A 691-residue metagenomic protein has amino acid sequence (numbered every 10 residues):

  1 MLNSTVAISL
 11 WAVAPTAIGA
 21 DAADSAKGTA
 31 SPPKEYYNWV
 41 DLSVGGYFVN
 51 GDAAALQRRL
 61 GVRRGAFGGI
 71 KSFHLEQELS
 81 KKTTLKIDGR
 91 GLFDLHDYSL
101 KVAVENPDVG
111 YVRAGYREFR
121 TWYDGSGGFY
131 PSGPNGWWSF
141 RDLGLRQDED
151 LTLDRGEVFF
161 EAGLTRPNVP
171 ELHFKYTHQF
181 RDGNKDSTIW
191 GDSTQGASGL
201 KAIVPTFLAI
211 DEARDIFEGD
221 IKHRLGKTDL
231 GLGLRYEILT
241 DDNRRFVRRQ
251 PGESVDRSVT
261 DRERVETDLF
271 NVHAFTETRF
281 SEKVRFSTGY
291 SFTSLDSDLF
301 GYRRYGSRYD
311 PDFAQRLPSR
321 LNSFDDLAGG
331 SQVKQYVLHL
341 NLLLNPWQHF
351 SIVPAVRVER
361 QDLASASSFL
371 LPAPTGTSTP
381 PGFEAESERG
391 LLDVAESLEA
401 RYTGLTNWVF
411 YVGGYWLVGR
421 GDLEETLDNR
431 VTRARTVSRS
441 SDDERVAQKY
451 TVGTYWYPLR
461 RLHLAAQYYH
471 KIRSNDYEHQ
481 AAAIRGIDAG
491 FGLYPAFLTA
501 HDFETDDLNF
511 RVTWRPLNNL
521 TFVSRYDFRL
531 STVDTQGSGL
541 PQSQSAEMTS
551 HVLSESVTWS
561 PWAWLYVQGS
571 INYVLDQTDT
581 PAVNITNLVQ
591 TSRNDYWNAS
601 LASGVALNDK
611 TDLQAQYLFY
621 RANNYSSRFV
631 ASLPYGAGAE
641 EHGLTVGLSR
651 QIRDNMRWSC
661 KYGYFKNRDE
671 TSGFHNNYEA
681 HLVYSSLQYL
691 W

Functional and structural regions predicted by a protein language model:
A20-K81: Outer-membrane beta-barrel initiation region
N38, A66-F73, Y98-L100, G110 (+11 more regions): Hydrophobic, lipid-facing positions within transmembrane beta-strands of outer-membrane proteins
V44-N50, F67, G89-L95, N106-D108 (+13 more regions): Transmembrane beta-strands of outer-membrane beta-barrel pores
G51-Q57, D97-K101, G115, G125-P131 (+17 more regions): Outer-membrane beta-barrel translocator domains and adjoining extracellular loop/strand segments of Gram-negative
L56-Q57, T84, F140-R146, G199-P205 (+17 more regions): Extracytoplasmic loops and strand-loop junctions of Gram-negative outer membrane beta-barrel proteins
G61-G65, R90-G91, V104, E149-D154 (+14 more regions): Replace "Gram-negative outer membrane beta-barrel proteins" with "bacterial and organellar outer membrane beta-barrel
K81-I87, D108-V112, N168-L172, D182 (+12 more regions): Repeated loop/turn-to-beta-strand initiation elements of outer-membrane beta-barrel proteins
A197, R650-Q651, E679-W691: Outer-membrane beta-barrel "beta-signal"
